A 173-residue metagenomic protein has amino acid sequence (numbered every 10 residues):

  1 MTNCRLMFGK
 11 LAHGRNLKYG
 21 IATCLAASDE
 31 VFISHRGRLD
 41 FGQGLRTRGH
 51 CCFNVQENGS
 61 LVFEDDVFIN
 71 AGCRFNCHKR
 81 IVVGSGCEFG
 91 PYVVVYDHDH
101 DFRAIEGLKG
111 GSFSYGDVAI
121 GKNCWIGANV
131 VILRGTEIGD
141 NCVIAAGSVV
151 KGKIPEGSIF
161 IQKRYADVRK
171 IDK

Functional and structural regions predicted by a protein language model:
M1-Y96, G121-I126, V130-I132, D140 (+2 more regions): Domain-scale signature associated with acetyltransferase and cell-envelope carbohydrate enzymes
R48, Q56, G110-F113, S148: Alpha-helix termini
I105-K109, D172-K173: Short acidic, glycine/proline-rich loop/turn micro-motifs
G107-N123: Glycine-rich NAD(P)-binding loop of Rossmann-like domains
L133, G139-V149: A generic "structured core" feature
A145, I159-I161: Conserved active-site loop/cleft motifs that coordinate metal ions or position small ligands
G152: Short helix N-cap motif at coil->helix boundaries in the Bergerat
